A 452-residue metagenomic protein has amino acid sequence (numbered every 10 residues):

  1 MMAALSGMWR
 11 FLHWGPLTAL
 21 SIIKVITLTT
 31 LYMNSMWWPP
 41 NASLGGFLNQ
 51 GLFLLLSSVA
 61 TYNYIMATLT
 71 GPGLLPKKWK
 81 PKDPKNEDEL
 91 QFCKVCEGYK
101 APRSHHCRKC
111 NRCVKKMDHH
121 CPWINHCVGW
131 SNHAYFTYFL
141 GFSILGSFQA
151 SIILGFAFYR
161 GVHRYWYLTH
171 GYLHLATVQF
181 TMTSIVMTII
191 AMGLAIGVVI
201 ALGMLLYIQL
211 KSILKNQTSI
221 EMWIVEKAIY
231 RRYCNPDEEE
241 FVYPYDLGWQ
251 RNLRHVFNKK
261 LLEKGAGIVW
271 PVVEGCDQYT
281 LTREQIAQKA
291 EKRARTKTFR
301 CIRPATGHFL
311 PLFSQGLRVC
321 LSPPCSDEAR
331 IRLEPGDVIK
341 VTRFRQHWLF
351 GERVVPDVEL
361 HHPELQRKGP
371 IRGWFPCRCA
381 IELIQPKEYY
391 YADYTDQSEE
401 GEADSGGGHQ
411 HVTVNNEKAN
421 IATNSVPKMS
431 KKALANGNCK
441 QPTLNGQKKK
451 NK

Functional and structural regions predicted by a protein language model:
M1-H106, R112-H120, I124-K452: Membrane-associated feature with strongest affinity for ZDHHC
